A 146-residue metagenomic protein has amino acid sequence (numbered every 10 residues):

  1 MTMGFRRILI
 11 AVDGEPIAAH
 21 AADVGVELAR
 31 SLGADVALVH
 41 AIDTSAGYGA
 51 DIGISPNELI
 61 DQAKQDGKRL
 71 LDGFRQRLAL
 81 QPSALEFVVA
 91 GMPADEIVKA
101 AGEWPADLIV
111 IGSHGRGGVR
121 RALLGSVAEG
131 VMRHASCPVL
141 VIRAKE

Functional and structural regions predicted by a protein language model:
M1-M3, V24-E27, Q76-I109, E146: Structural beta-alpha unit
T2-I54: Small/aliphatic-rich secondary-structure junction motif
A37-V39, L85-V89, L140: General small-molecule cofactor/ligand-binding pocket signal
H40-A41, G112-H114, R143-A144: Short secondary-structure boundary segments
H40-R69, F87: Acidic, proline/glycine-rich short linear motifs
G53-N57, E103-W104, V127-A128: Short, hinge-like loop/turn segments at secondary-structure boundaries
L108-G130: Glycine-rich, Arg-bearing micro-motifs that act as flexible, cationic patches
